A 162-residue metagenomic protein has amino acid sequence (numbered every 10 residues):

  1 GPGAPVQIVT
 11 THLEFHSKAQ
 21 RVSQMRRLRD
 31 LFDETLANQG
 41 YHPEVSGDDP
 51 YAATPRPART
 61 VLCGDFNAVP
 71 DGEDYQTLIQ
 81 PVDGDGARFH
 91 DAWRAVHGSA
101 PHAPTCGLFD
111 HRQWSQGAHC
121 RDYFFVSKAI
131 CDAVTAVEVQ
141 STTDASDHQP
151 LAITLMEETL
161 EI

Functional and structural regions predicted by a protein language model:
G1-I162: Active-site regions of metal-assisted phosphoester/phosphodiester hydrolases, unifying DNase/endonuclease modules
